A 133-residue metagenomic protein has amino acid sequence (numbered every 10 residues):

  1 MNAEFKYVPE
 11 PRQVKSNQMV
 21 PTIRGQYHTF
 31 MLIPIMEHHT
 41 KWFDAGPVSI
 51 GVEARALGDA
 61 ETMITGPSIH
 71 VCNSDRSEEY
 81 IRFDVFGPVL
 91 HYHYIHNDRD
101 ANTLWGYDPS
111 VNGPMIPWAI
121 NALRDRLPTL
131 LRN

Functional and structural regions predicted by a protein language model:
N2-G66: Negatively charged, low-complexity tracts enriched in Asp/Glu with abundant Ser/Thr
M19, P34-I35, C72-D75, D84 (+1 more regions): Alpha-helical protein-protein interaction elements
H28, H38-H39, H70, H91-H96: Histidine (H) residue identity feature
G51-E53, H70, D84: Residues in well-ordered beta-strands of folded domains
E61-R82: Short, well-structured hydrophobic secondary-structure segments
S77-R132: An exposed acidic His-Trp-rich patch
